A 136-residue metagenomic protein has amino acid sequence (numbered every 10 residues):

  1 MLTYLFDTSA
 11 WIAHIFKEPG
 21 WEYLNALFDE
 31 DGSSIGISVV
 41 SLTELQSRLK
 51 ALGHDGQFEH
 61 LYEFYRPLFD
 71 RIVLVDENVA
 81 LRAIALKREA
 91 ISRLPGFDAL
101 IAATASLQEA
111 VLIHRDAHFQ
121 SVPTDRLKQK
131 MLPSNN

Functional and structural regions predicted by a protein language model:
M1, A102, S106-N136: Acidic, PIN/NYN-like endoribonuclease modules and their adjacent C-terminal/linker elements
M1-I37, K50-E63: Short, well-structured N-terminal submotif of metal-dependent ribonuclease cores
Y4, S34-G36, P67-V73, V111: Short loop->beta-strand "edge-of-pocket" segments that line small-molecule binding or catalytic clefts across diverse
W11-I12, L42, F119-Q120: A generic structural signal for short hydrophobic patches within well-formed alpha-helices
H14-I15, R48, A83, V122: Residues that scaffold the ATP/ADP-binding catalytic core of kinase and kinase-like folds
R48-A51, F69: Helix-loop "lid/cap" segments that line or gate small-molecule binding pockets
R71-R115: Active-site neighborhoods of divalent-metal-dependent phosphate/nucleic-acid chemistry enzymes
